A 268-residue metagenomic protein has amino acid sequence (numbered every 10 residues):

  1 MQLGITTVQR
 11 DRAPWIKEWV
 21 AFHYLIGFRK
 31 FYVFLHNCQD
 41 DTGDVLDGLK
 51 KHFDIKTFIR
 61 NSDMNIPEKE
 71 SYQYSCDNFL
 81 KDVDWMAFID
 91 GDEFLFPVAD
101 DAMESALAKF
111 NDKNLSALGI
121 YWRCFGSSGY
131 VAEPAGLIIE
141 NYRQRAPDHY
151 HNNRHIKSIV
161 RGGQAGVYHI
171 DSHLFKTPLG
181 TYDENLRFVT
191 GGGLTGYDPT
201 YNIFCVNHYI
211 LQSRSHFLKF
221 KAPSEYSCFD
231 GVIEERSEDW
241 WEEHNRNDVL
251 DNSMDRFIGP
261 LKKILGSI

Functional and structural regions predicted by a protein language model:
M1-A21: N-proximal low-complexity "stem/linker" segments adjacent to membrane-targeting elements
A21-R29: Short, acidic, metal-binding catalytic loop of nucleotide-sugar glycosyltransferases
R29-N37, F58-N61: Short beta-strand/loop segment that forms part of the nucleotide-sugar
H36, I89-G91, V98: Active-site acidic Asp-centered loop
D41-F88, P97: Active-site-proximal specificity loops/subdomain of glycosyltransferases
E70, P97-I268: Catalytic-site signature of metal-activated, phosphate-bearing donor transferases, centered on the GT-A/GT-A-like
K81-D90, M103, L115-S116: Divalent cation-coordinating acidic motifs and surrounding scaffolds that mediate Ca2+/Mg2+/Mn2+/Zn2+-dependent binding
